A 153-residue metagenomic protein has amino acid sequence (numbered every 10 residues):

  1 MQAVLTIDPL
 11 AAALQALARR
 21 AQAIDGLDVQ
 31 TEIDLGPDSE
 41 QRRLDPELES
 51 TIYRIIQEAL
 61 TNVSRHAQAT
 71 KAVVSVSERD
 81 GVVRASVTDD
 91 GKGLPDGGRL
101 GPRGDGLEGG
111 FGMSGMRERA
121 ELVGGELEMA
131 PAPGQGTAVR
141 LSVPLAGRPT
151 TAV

Functional and structural regions predicted by a protein language model:
M1-V153: Coiled-coil dimerization/phosphotransfer module
